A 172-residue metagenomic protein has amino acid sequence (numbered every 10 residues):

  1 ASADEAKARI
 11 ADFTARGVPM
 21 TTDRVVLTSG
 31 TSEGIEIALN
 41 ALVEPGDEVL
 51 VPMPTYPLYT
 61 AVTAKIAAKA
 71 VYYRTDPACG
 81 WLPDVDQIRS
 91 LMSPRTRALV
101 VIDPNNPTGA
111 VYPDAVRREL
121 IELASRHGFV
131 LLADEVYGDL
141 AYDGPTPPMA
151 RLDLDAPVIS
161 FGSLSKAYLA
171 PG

Functional and structural regions predicted by a protein language model:
A1-G30, I37, Q87: N-terminal small-domain helix-loop-helix segment of the aminotransferase-like
M20-V25, P45-E48, R95, A156-V158: Short acidic capping loops at alpha-helix termini that bridge into adjacent secondary structure
R24, A41-T63: Conserved PLP-anchoring active-site segment centered on the Schiff-base-forming lysine
T31-E36, T55-Y59: Conserved coil-to-alpha-helix start sites within the AMP-binding
A64-V71: A short helix-loop-beta submotif of the ANL/AMP-binding
I66, R126-H127, A156: Helix C-cap/helix->beta junction micro-motif
V71, T75-T146: Active-site phosphate-binding strand-loop segment of PLP-dependent enzymes
L152-G172: Active-site PLP attachment segment
